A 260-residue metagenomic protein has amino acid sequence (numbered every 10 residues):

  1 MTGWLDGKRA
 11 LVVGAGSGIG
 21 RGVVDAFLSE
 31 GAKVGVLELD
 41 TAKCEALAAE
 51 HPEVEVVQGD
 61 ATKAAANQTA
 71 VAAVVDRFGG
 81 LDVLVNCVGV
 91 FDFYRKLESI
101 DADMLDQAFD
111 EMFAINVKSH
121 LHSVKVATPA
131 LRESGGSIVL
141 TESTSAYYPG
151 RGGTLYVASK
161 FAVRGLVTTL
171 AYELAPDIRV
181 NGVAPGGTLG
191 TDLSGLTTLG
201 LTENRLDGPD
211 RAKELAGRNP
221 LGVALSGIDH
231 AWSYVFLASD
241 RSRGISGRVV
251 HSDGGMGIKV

Functional and structural regions predicted by a protein language model:
G16-G18: Conserved glycine-rich cofactor-binding loop
T41, Q58-A70, I228-D229: The beta1-alpha1 cofactor-binding region of Rossmann-like NAD(H)/NADP(H)-dependent oxidoreductases
Q68, V90-D110, G152-L155: Conserved mid-core segment of classical short-chain dehydrogenase/reductases
F91-L97, Y148, L221, Y234-V235 (+1 more regions): Short C-terminal tail/terminal secondary-structure segment of NAD(P)H-dependent dehydrogenase/reductase domains
E98-I100, T188-R218, V260: A glycine/serine/threonine-rich, flexible loop-to-helix segment that serves as the NAD(P) cofactor-binding "lid"
A102-L121, V139, Y156, V163: Catalytic Tyr-X3-Lys loop
P129, A171-P176, R243: Alpha-helical segment proximal to the catalytic Tyr-Lys
S143: Residue(s) in the substrate-gating loop at a strand-loop-helix junction that position the organic substrate next
